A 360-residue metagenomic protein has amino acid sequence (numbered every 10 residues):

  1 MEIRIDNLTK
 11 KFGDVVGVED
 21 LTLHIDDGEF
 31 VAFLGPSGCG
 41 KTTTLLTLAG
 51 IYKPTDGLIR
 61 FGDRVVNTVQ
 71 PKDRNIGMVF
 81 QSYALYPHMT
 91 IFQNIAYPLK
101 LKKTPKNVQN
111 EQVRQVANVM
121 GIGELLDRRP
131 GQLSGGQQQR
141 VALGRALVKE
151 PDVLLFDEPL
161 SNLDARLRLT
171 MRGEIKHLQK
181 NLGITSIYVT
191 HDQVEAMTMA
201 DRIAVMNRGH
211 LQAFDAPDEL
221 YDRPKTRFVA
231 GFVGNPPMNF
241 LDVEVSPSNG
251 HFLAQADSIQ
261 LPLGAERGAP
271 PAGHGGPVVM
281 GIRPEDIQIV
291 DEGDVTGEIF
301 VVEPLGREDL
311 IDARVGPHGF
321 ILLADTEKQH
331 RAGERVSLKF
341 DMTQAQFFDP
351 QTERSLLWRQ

Functional and structural regions predicted by a protein language model:
R4, H24, R60, S337-K339: ABC ATPase nucleotide-binding domain
L21-A32: Pre-Walker A (P-loop) beta-loop-beta motif of ABC nucleotide-binding domains
F30, P71-F228: ABC ATPase nucleotide-binding domains
L34-P36: The feature captures the beta-strand-to-loop junction immediately N-terminal to the Walker
A49: Helix-to-loop junction immediately C-terminal to a conserved catalytic motif
G57-V65: Conserved ABC transporter NBD signature motif
P236-F240, P247-Q360: Non-catalytic connector elements of ABC transporters
